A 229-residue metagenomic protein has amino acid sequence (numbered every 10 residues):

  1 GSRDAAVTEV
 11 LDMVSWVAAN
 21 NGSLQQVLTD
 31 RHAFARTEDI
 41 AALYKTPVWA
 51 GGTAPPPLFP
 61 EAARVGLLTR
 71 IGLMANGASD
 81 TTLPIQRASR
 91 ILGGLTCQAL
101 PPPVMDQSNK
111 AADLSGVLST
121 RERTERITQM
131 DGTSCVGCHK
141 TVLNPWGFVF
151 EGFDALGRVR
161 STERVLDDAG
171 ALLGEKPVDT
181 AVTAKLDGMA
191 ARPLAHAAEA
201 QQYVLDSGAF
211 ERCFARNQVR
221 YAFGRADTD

Functional and structural regions predicted by a protein language model:
G1, G22-R31, G52-A54, P102-A111 (+2 more regions): Short coil/turn segments at secondary-structure boundaries
G1-L43, P56-L58, A62-R64, L68-M74 (+1 more regions): Non-catalytic, conformational "gating/processing" segments within enzyme and secreted inhibitor domains
D4-E9, D39-P47, L118-M130, D229: Short, charged low-complexity intrinsically disordered segments located at boundaries of structured domains
A6-E9, R36-D39, R87, S134 (+3 more regions): Residue-level detector of well-ordered alpha-helical segments, enriched for hydrophobic/aromatic packing positions
M13-N20, L43-T46, G94-Q98, Y203 (+3 more regions): Structured segments of extracytoplasmic/periplasmic soluble domains in secreted or envelope-associated proteins
T46-P56: Short, surface-exposed acidic
P56-L205, E211, A222-R225, D229: Sequence context surrounding c-type heme c attachment/ligation sites in exported
